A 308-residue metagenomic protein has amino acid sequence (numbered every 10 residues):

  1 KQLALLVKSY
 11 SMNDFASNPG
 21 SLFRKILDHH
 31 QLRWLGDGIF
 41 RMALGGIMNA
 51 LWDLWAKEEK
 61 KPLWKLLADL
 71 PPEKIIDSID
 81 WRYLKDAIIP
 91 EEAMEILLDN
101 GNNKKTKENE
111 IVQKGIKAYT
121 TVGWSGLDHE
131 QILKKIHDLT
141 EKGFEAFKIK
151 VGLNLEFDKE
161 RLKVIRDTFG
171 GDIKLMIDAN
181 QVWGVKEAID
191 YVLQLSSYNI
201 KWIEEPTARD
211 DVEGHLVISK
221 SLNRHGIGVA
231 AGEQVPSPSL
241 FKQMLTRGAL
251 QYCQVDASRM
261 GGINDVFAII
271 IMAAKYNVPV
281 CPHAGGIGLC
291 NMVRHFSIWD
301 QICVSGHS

Functional and structural regions predicted by a protein language model:
K1-L175, N180-S197: N-terminal capping/lid subdomain adjacent to the active-site entrance of alpha/beta enzymes
Q2, G46-A50, A268-I271, G288-H295: Short amphipathic alpha-helical face segments that pack within enzyme cores and frequently flank/anchor catalytic
L5, S9, K57, V255 (+3 more regions): Short, well-ordered loop/turn and helix-capping segments at boundaries between secondary-structure elements and domains
S9-S17, K220-I227, S305: Intrinsically disordered, low-complexity coil segments
W81-R82, I165, S221, I270-I271 (+2 more regions): Alpha-helix boundary/capping detector
A87-P90, V278, V304-S305: Short, intrinsically disordered/low-complexity patches at protein termini and at juxtamembrane boundaries
L98-E108, F296-S308: Active-site pocket-lining/capping segments in soluble small-molecule metabolic enzymes
K148-I287, N291: Catalytic core of soluble alpha/beta enzymes
